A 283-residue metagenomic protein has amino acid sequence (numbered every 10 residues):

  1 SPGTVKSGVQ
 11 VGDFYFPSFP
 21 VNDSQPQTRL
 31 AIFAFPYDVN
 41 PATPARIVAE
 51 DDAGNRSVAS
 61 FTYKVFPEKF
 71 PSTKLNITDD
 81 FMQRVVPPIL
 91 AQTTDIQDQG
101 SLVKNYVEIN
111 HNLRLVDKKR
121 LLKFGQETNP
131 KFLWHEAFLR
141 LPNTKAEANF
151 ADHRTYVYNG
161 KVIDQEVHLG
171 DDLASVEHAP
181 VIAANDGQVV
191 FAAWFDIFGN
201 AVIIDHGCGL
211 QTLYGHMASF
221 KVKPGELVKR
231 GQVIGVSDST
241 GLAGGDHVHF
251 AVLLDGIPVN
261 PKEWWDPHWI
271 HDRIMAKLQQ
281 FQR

Functional and structural regions predicted by a protein language model:
T4-N149, V157: Non-catalytic extracellular/periplasmic "stalk" and linker regions immediately N-terminal to catalytic or recognition
D38-P44, I257, F281-R283: Short, structured secondary-structure boundary patches
A137-Q282: Catalytic cores of peptidoglycan-degrading enzymes
